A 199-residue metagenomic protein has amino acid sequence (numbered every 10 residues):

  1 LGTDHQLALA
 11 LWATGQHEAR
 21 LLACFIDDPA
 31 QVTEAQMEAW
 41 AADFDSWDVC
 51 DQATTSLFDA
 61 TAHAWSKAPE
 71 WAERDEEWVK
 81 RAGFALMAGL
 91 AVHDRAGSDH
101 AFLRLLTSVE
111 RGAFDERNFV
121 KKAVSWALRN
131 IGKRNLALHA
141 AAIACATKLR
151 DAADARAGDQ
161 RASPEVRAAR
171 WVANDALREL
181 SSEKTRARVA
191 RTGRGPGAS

Functional and structural regions predicted by a protein language model:
L1-S199: Alpha-helical scaffold domains
